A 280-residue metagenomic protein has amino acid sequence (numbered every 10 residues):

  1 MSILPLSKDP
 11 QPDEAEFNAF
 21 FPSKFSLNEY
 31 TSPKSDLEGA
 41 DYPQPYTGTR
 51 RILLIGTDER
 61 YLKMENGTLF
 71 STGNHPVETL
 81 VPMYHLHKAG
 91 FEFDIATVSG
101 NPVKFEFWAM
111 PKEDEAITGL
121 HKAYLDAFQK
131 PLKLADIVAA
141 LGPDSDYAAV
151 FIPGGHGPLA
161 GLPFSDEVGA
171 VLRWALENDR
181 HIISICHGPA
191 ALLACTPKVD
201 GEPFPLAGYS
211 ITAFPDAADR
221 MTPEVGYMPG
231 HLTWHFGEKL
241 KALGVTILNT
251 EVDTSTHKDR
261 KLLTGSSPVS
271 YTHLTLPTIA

Functional and structural regions predicted by a protein language model:
S2-Y30: Helix-enriched interaction subdomains in cytosolic or periplasmic regions, typified by TIR/SEFIR signaling/NADase cores
E38, Y42-D136, A140, D144: N-terminal beta1-alpha1 cap of cysteine-dependent amidohydrolase-like domains
P111-D114, D200-P203, P229-G230: Short, hinge-like loop/turn segments at secondary-structure boundaries
A149-G154, V168-T196: Catalytic nucleophile loop
G157-E167: Glycine/threonine-rich flexible loop motifs
A175-E177, E202-A207: Short, conserved loop/helix-junction motifs that constitute active-site signature segments in enzyme catalytic cores
A218, Y227-L263: C-terminal substrate-binding/catalytic lobe of Rossmann-fold NAD(P)-dependent oxidoreductases
T272-T278: Conserved small/polar residues in nucleotide/adenosyl-binding loops
